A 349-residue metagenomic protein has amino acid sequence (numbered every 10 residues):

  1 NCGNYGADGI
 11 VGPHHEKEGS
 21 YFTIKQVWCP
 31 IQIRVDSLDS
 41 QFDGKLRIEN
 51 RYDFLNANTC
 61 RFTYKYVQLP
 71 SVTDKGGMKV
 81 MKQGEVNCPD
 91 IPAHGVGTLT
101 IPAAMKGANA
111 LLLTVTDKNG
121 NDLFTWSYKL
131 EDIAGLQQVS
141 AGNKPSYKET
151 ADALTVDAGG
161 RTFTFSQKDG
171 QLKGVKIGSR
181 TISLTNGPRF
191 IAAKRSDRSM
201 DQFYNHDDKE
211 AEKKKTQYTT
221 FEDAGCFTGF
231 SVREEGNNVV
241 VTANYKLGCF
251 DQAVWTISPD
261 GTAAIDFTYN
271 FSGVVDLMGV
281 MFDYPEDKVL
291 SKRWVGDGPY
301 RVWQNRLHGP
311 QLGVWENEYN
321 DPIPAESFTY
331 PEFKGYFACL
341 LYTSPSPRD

Functional and structural regions predicted by a protein language model:
N1-R47, D53-N58, T63-M78: Extended substrate-binding grooves/exosites of carbohydrate-active enzymes
K45-Y52, L111-V115, G160: Buried hydrophobic-core signal for structured, non-transmembrane domains
Y52-N56, N119, F271-G273: Short, acidic/polar linear motifs in exposed loop/turn regions
N58-F62, N109, D276-M278: Short beta-strand/loop motifs in extracellular/secreted proteins, especially within beta-sandwich accessory domains
Q68-V72, N119, G178, E286: Solvent-exposed strand-loop boundary residues in beta-sheet-rich modules
T73-K106: Intrinsically disordered, low-complexity Pro/Gly/Ser/Thr-rich segments with frequent PxxP/GP/PP motifs and embedded
A104-K106, G135-S344, R348: Beta-strand/loop-rich accessory regions of lumenal/periplasmic or secreted enzymes, predominantly carbohydrate-active
M105-Q137: Terminal connector regions
